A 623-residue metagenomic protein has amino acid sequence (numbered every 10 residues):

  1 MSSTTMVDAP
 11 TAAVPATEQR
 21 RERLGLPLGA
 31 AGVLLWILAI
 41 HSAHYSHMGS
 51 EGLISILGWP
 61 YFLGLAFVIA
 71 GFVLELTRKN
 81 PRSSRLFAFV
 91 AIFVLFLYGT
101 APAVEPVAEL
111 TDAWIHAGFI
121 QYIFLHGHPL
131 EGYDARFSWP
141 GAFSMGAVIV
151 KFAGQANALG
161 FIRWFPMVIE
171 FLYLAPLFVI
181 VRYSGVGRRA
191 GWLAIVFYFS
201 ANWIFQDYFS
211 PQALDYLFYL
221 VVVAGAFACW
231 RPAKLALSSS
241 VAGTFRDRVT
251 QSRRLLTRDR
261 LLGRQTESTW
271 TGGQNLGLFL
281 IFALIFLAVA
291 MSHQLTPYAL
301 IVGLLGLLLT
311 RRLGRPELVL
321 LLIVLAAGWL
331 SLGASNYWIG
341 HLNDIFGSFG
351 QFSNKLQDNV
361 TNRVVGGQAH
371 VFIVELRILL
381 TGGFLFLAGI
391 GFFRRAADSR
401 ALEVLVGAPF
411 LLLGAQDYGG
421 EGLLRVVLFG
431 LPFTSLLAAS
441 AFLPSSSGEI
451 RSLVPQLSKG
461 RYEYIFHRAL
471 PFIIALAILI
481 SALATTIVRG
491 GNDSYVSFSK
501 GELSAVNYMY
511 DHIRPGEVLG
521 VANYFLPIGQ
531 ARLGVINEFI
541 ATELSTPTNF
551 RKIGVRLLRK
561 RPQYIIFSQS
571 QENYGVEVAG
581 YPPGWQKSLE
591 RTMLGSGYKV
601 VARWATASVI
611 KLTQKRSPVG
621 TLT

Functional and structural regions predicted by a protein language model:
M1-T100, R468, T623: Start-transfer (signal-anchor) and selected internal transmembrane alpha helices of multi-pass inner/ER membrane
D8, M167, S440, P444 (+1 more regions): Extracytoplasmic
G52-I54, E75-K79, S83-A88, L95-Y216 (+1 more regions): Active-site lumenal/periplasmic loops and adjacent helix-entry segments of GT-C-fold, multi-pass membrane
L57-G58, Q212, Y298, G420-V454: Hydrophobic/aromatic-rich transmembrane helices and adjacent perimembrane loops
G58-V68, F165-M167, Q294-T296, G350-E403 (+1 more regions): Alpha-helical transmembrane segments at the extracellular/periplasmic loop-to-helix junctions of multi-pass membrane
L76-P81, L261-L276, R312-V319, F386-V406 (+2 more regions): Membrane-interface helix-loop-helix junctions at transmembrane boundaries of multi-pass membrane enzymes, predominantly
R85-L95, Q274, L278-F282, G303 (+6 more regions): Transmembrane alpha-helix segments characteristic of polytopic inner-membrane glycan-assembly/cell-envelope
V90-L97, A142, P166-T266, Q274-L300 (+2 more regions): Membrane-embedded helix bundles of polyisoprenyl
